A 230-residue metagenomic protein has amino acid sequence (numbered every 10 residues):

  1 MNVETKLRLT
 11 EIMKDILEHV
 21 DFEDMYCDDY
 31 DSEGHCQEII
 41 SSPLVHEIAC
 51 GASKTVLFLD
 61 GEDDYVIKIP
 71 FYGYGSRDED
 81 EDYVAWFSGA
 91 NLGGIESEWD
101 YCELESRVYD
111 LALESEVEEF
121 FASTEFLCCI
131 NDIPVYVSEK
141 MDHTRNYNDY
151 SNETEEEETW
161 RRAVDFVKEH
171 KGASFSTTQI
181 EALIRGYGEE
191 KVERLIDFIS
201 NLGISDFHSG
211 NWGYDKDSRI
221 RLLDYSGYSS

Functional and structural regions predicted by a protein language model:
M1-V45: Juxta-kinase regulatory segment immediately upstream of eukaryotic protein kinase catalytic domains
T10-L17, R161-K168, E181, V192-I196 (+1 more regions): Residue-level detector of alpha-helical secondary structure
L44-E114: ATP-binding glycine-rich loop module of kinase domains
D63, Y72-G75, C129-D132, M141-R145 (+2 more regions): Short, solvent-exposed loop/turn segments at secondary-structure junctions
Y65, F120-A122, Y136, G203 (+1 more regions): Protein kinase-like catalytic core scaffold
N91, I95-G188: Conserved structural core of kinase catalytic domains
I184-S200, I204, H208-G210: ATP/nucleotide-binding catalytic cores
S200-S230: Catalytic activation segment of kinase domains across protein kinase-like and atypical kinase folds
